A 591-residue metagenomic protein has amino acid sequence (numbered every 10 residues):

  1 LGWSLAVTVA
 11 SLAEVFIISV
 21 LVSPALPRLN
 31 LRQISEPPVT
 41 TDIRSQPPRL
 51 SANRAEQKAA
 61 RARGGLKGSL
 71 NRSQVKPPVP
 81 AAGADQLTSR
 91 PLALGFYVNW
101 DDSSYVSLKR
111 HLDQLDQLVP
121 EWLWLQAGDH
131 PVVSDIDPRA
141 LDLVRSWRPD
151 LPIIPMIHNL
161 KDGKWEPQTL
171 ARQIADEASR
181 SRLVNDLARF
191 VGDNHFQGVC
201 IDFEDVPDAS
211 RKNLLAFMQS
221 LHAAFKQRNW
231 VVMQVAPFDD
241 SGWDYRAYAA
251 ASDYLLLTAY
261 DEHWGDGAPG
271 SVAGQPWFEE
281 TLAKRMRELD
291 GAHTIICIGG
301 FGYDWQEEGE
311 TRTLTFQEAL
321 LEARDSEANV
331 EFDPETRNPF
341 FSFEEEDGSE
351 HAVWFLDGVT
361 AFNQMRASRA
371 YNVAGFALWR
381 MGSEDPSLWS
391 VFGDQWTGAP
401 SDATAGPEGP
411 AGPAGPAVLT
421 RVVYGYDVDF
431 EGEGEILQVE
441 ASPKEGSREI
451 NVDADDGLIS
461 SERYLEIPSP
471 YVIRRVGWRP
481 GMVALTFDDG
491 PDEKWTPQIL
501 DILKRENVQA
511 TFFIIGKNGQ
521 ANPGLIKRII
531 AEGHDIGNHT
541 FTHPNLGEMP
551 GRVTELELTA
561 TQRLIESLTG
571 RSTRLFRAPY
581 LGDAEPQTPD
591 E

Functional and structural regions predicted by a protein language model:
I34-L183: Glycan-recognition patch characteristic of GH18 chitinases/ENGases and related GlcNAc/peptidoglycan-binding proteins
G68-V79, K161-T169, G299-Q364, Q395-P400: Glycan-binding loop/region signatures in secreted carbohydrate-active enzymes
S103-G128, D186-V199, N363, A367-F376 (+2 more regions): Catalytic domains of carbohydrate-active enzymes, especially glycoside hydrolases
L108-D113, D137-I153, V191-H195, R246-A250 (+5 more regions): Acidic (Asp/Glu)-rich catalytic clusters
E121-W122, V184-N213, G242, Y254-D261 (+5 more regions): Active-site groove signature of glycoside hydrolases
A127-I136, N185, R211-S326: Substrate-binding surface in catalytic domains of secreted glycosidases
S401-L485, D492-P497, R505: N-terminal pre-catalytic segment of deacetylase/amide-hydrolase enzymes
Q520-A521, N545-E591: Catalytic domains of cell-wall/extracellular-matrix polysaccharide-remodeling enzymes, centered on de-N-acetylation
